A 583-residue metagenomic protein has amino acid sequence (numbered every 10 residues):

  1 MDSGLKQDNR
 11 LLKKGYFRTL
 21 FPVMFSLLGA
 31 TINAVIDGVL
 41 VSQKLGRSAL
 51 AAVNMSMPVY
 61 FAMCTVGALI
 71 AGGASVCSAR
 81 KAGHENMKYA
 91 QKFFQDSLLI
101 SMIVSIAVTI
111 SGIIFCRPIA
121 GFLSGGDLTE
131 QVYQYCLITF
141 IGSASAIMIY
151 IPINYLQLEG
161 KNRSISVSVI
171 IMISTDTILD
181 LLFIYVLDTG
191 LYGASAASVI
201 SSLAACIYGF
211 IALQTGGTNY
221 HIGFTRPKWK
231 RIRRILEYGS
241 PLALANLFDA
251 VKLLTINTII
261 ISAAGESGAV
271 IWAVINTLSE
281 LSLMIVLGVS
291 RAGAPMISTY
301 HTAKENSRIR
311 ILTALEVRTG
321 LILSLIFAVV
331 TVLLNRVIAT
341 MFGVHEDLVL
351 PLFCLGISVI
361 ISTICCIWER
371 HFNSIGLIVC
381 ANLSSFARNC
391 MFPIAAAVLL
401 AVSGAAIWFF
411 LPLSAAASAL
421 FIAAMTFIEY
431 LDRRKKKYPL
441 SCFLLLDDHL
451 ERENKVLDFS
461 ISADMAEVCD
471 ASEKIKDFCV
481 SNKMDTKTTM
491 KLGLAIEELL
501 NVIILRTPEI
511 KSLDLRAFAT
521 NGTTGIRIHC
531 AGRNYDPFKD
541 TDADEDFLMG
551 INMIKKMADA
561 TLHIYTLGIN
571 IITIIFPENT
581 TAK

Functional and structural regions predicted by a protein language model:
M1-L20, S78-G142, L191-G239, I297-I357 (+1 more regions): Short alpha-helical transmembrane segments in multi-pass integral membrane proteins
I32-L50, A120-S124, L182-D188, A250-T277 (+3 more regions): Helix-terminus/linker motif at the lipid-water interface of multi-pass membrane proteins
L50-I110, I149-L158, I271-V329, T363-A381: Small-residue-rich hydrophobic transmembrane alpha-helices
Y155-L181, Y192, A196-V199, V289 (+2 more regions): Alpha-helical transmembrane segments of multi-pass membrane transporters/permeases
Y430-L494: Bergerat-fold GHKL ATPase/HATPase_c domain
P439-A466, M549-K583: Flexible, glycine-/charge-rich segments associated with ATP-binding catalytic modules
T486-S512: Conserved ATP-binding N-box helix of the HATPase_c
G522-N552: Glycine-rich/acidic phosphate-handling loop/turn and adjacent ATP-lid/helix of nucleotide-binding kinase/ATPase domains
